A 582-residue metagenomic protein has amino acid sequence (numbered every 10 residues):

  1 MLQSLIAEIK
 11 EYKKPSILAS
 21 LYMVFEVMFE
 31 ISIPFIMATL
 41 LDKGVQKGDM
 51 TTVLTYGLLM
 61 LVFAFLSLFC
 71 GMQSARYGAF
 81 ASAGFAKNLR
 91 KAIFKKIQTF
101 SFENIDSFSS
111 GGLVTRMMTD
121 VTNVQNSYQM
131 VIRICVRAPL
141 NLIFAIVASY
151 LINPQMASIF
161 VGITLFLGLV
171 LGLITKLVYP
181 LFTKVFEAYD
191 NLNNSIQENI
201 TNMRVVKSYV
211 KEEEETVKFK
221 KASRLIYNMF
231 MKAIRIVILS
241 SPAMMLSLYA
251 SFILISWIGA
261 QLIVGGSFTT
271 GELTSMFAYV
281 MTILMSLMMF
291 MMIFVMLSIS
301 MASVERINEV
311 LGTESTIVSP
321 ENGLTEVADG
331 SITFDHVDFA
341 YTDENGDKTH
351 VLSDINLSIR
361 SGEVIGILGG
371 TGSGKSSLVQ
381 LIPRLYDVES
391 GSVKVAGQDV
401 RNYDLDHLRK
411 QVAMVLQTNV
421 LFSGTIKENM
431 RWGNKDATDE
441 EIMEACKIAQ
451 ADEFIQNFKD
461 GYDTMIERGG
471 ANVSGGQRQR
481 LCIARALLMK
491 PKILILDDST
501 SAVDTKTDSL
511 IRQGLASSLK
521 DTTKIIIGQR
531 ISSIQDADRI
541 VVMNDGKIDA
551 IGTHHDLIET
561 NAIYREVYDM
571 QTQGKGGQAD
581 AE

Functional and structural regions predicted by a protein language model:
M1-E30, M37, V45-L58, S74-G78 (+12 more regions): Membrane-integrated ABC transporters
K10-K13, Y77-G78, T99-E103, T119-I132 (+8 more regions): An intracellular "coupling" helix at the cytosolic face of ABC transporter transmembrane type-1 domains
E11, P15-M28, F69, M130-V185 (+1 more regions): Transmembrane helices of ABC transporter permease
V24-S32, F65-M72, V124-S127, V131-I143 (+5 more regions): Hydrophobic alpha-helical transmembrane bundles that constitute the permease/transmembrane domains of multi-pass
K47, A83, K91-T115, T119-V121 (+6 more regions): Short intracellular "coupling" helices and adjacent cytoplasmic loop segments at the cytosolic face of multi-pass
D49-V53, F144, A148-G162, T175-K176 (+2 more regions): Helix-loop-helix
R76-G84, N88, L151, L169-N191 (+1 more regions): Cytoplasmic juxtamembrane "membrane-exit" helices immediately C-terminal to transmembrane segments
E326-E582: ABC-type nucleotide-binding domain
